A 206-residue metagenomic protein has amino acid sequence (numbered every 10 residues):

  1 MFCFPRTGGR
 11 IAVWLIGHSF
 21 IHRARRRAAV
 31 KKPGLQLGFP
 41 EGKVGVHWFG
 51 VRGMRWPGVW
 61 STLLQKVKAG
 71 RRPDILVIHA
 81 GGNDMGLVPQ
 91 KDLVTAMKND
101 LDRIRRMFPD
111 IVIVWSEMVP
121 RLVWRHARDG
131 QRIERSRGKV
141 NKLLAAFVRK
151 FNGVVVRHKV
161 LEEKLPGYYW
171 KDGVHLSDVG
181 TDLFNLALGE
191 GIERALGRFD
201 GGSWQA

Functional and structural regions predicted by a protein language model:
M1-R52, Q65-K68: Serine-esterase "nucleophile elbow" of acetyl-processing enzymes
K32-G45, M54, W60-A206: Alpha-helical cap/lid subdomain in secreted, periplasmic, or secretory-pathway luminal O-acyl-processing enzymes
